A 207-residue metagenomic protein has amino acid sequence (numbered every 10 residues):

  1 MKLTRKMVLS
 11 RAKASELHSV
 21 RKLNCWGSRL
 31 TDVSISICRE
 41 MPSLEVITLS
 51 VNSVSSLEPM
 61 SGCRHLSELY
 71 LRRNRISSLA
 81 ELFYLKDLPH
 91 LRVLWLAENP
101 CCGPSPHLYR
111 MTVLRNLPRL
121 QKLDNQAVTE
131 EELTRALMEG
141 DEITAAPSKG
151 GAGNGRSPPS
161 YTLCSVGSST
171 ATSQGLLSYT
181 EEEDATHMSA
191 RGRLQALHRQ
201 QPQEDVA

Functional and structural regions predicted by a protein language model:
M1-V46, E68, Y84-A207: Long, contiguous C-terminal flanking segments immediately downstream of a protein's structured core
E16, S50-S53: Conserved loop/turn at the beginning of each blade in beta-propeller domains
T31-V33, S53-L57, S77-E81, G103-P104: Per-repeat structural element of leucine-rich repeats
V46-V51, R73: Compact, well-ordered interaction domains used in eukaryotic information-processing assemblies
S61: Ligand-binding face of N-terminal immunoglobulin V-set domains in extracellular IgSF glycoproteins
L66-E68, R75: Long, polar low-complexity repeats
N74-R75, P100: Short, acidic/turn-prone active-site loops that include or flank metal/cofactor- and phosphate-binding residues
